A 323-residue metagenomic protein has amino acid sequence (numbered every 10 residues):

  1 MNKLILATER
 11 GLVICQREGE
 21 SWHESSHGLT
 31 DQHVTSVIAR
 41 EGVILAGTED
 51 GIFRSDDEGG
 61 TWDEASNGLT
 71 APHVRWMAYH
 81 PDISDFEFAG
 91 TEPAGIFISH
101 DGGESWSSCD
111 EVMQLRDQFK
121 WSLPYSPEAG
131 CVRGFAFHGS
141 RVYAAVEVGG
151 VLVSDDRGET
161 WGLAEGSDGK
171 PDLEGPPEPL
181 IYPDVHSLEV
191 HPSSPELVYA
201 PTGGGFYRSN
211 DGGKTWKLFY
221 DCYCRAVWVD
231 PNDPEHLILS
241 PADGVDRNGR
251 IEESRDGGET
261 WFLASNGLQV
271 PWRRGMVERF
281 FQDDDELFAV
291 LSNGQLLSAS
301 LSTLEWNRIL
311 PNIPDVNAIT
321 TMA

Functional and structural regions predicted by a protein language model:
M1-A323: Extracellular glycan-interacting surfaces
